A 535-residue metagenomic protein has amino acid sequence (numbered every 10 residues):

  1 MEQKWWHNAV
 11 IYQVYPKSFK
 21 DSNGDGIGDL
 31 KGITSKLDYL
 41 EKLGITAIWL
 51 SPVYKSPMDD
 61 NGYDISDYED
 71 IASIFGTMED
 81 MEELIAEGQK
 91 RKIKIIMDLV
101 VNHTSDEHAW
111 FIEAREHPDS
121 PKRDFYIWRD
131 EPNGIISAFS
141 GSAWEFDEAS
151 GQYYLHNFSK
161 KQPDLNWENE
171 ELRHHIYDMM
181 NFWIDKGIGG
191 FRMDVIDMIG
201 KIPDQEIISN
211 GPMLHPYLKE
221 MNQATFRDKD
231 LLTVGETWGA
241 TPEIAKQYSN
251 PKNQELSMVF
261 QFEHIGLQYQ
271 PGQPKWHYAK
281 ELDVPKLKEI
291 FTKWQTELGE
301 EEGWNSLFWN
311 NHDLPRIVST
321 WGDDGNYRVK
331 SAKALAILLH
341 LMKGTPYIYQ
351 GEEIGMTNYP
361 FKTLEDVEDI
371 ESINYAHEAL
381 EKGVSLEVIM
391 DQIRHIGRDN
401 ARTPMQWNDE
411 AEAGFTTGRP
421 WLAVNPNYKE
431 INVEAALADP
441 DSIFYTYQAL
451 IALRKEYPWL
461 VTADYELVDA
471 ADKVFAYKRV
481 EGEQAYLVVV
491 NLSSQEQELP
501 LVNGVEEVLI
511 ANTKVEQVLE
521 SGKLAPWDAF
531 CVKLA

Functional and structural regions predicted by a protein language model:
E2-Y177, N181, D185, I196-P251 (+2 more regions): Acidic/aromatic-lined carbohydrate-recognition and catalytic surfaces of CAZymes acting on diverse glycans
W5-W6, T225, L232, G239 (+8 more regions): Loop/helix patches that line or flank the sugar-binding groove of alpha-linked glycan CAZymes
S56-P57, H103-S105, M198-P203, A240-A245 (+6 more regions): Flexible loop/turn segments at secondary-structure boundaries
G189, T292-D313: Aromatic-lined glycan-binding groove of carbohydrate-active enzymes
I202-P203, W304-G325: Active-site clefts of carbohydrate-active enzymes
E496-K514: Beta-strand-rich binding/interaction modules
L519-A535: C-terminal beta-strand-rich structural cap/linker in extracellular carbohydrate-active enzymes
